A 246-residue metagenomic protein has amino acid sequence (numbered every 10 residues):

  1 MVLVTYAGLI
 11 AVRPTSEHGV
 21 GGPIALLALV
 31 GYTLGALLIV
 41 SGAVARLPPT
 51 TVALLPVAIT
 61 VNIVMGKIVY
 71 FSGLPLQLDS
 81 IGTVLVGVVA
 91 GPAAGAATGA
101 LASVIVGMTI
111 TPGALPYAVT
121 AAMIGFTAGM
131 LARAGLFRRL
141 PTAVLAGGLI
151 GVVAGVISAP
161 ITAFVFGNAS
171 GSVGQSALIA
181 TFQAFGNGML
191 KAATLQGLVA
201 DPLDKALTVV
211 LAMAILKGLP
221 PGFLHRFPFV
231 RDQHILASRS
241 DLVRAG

Functional and structural regions predicted by a protein language model:
M1-T33, F71-G73, A114-L115, G135-G246: Membrane-embedded alpha-helical hairpins and interfacial helices in multi-pass inner-membrane proteins
V2-V84: Hydrophobic transmembrane alpha-helices
L37-A45, V89, M130-G135, I215-F223: Structural signal for the C-terminal ends of transmembrane alpha-helices and the immediately following loop
I39-V40, D79-G95, T127-L131: Generic transmembrane alpha-helix motif of multi-pass integral membrane proteins
A43-T51, G87-T98, L136-R139: Membrane-helix interface "capping/anchor" motifs
A53, V57, V61, G82 (+5 more regions): Alpha-helical membrane-protein architecture signal
I63-L78, A100-P141: Interfacial aromatic-anchored transmembrane helix boundaries in multi-pass membrane proteins
V84, G95-G99, A114, A118 (+2 more regions): Alpha-helical transmembrane segments and their helix-entry boundary regions
